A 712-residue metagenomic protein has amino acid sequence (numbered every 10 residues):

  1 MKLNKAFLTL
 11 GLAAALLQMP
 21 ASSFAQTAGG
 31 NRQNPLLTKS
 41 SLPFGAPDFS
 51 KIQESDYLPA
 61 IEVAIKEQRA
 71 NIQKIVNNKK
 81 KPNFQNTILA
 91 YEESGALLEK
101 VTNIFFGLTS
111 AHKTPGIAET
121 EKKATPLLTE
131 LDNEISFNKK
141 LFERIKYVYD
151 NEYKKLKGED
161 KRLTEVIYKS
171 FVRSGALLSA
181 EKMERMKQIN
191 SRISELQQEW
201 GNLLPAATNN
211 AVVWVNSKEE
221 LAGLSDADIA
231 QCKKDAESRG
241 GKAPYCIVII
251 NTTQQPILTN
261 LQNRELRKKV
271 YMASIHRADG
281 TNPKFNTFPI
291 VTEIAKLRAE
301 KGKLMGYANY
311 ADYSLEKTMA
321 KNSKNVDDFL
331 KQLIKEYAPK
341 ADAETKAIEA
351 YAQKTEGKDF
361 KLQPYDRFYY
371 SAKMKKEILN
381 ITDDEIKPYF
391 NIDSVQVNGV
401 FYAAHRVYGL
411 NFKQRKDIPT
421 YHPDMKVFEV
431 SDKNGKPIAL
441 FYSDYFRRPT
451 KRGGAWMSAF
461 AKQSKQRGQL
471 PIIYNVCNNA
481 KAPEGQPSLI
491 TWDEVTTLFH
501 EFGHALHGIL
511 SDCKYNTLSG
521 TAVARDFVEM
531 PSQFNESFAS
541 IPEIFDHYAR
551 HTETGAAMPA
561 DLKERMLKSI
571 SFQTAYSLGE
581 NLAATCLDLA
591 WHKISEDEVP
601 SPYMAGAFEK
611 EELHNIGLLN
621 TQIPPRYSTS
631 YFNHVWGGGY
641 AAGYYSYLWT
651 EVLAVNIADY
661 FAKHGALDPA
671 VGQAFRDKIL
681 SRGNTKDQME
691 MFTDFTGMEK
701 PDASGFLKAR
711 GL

Functional and structural regions predicted by a protein language model:
M1-L10: Bacterial N-terminal signal peptides that target proteins for export
T9-M19: Bacterial N-terminal signal peptides
S23-A25: Boundary at the C-terminal end of the N-terminal hydrophobic targeting segment
T27-C232, C246, F661: N-terminal helix-rich structural modules
G29-K51, V63, A222, P244-C246 (+10 more regions): C-terminal, non-catalytic "cap/extension" segments appended to globular domains
S41-D56, F105-A124, K146-Q188, V248-P289 (+7 more regions): Short His/Asp/Glu-rich catalytic/ion-coordination signatures at enzyme active sites or charged loops
L163, E195, N202, A207-V248 (+5 more regions): Active-site-proximal, well-structured secondary-structure segments within enzyme catalytic domains
A480-F499: Short pre-active-site segment immediately N-terminal to the catalytic Zn-binding motif
